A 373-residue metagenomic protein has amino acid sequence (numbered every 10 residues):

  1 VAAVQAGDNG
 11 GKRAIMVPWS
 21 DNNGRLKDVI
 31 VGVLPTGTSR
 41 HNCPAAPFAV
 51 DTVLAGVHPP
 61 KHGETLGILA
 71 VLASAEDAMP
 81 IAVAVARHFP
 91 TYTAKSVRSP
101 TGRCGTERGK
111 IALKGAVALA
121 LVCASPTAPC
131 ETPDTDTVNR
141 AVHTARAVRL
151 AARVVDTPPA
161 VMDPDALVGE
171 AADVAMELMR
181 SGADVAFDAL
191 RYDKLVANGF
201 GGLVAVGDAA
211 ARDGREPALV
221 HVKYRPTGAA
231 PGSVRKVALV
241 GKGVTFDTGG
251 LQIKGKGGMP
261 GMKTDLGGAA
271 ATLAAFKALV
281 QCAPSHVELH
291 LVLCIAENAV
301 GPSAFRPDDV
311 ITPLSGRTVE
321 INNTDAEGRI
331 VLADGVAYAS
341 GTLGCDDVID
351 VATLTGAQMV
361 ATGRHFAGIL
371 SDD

Functional and structural regions predicted by a protein language model:
V1-K236, V240-T245, H286, T342 (+3 more regions): N-terminal hydrophobic/helix-forming segments and targeting peptides
C43-P44, F48, P80, V161-D165 (+3 more regions): Short, conserved micro-motifs enriched in small and acidic residues
V53, A271-L279, L332-A339: Buried hydrophobic packing segments
R149-R153, V237, T245, G249-G261 (+2 more regions): Glycine/charged-rich beta-loop-alpha catalytic/anionic-binding loops adjacent to active sites
A171, V237-L239, T248, Q252-E297 (+1 more regions): Alpha-helical metal-binding/catalytic segments enriched in His/Glu/Asp
G207-A210, G249-L251, G255-G258, F276 (+3 more regions): Ubiquitous "structural anchor" signal
G228, T248-L251, A278-Q281, Y338-G341 (+1 more regions): Conserved helix-loop functional segments at active or binding sites
V300, A304-D373: Metal-dependent peptidase/peptidase-like ectodomains
